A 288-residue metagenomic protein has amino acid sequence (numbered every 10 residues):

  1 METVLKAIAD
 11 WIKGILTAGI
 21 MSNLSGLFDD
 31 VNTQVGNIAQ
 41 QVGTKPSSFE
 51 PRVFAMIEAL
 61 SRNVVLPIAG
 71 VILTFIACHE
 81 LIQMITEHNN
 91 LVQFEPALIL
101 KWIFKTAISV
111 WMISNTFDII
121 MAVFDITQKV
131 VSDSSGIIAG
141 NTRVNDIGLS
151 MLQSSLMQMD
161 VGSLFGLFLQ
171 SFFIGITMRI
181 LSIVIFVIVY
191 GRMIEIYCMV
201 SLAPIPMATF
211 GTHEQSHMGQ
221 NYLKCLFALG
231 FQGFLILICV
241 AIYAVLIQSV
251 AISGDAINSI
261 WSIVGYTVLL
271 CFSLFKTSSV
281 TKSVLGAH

Functional and structural regions predicted by a protein language model:
M1-I72, E87-A97, A107-T177, S216-N221 (+2 more regions): Gly/Ser-rich, low-complexity
L66-H79, I196: Hydrophobic alpha-helical transmembrane segments
T74-L81, S171-F173, V200-P204: Transmembrane alpha-helical segments of multi-pass small-molecule transport proteins
F75, I120-T127, V184-V187, G191 (+2 more regions): Membrane-embedded alpha-helices of multi-pass transport/permease systems
L81-F94, S182-F186, E214-Q215: Membrane-water interface regions at transmembrane-helix termini and the short interhelical loops of multi-pass membrane
S182-V189, M193-I196, V200-C239: Extended serine/threonine-enriched, polar tracts that run as long, contiguous segments within proteins
